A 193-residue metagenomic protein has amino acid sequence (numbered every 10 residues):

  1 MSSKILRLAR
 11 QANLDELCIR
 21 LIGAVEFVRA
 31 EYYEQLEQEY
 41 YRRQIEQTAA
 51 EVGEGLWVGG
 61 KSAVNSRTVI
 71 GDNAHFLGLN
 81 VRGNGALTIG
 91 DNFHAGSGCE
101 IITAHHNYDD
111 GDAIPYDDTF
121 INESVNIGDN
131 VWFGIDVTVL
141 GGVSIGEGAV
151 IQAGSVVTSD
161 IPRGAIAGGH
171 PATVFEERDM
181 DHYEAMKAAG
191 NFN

Functional and structural regions predicted by a protein language model:
M1-T48, N92, C99, H106-Y108 (+4 more regions): Terminal amphipathic alpha-helical/low-complexity segments used for targeting or macromolecular assembly
T48-A49, S66, G85, V157: Extracytoplasmic/secreted proteins and extracellular or luminal domains
V52: Active-site anion-handling motifs in enzyme catalytic cores
G55-V58, L77: Extracellular beta-strand-rich, repetitive "passenger/adhesive" scaffolds that bind or process carbohydrates
A63-I70, H75-V143, H170-P171, R178-D179: Flexible, glycine/small-residue-enriched loop-and-beta-strand segment within the central core of proteins
L87, R163-A165, T173: Glycine-centered loop/turn positions within well-structured domains that cap or flank conserved ligand/cofactor-binding
S144-G168, A185-K187: C-terminal/domain-terminus segments
